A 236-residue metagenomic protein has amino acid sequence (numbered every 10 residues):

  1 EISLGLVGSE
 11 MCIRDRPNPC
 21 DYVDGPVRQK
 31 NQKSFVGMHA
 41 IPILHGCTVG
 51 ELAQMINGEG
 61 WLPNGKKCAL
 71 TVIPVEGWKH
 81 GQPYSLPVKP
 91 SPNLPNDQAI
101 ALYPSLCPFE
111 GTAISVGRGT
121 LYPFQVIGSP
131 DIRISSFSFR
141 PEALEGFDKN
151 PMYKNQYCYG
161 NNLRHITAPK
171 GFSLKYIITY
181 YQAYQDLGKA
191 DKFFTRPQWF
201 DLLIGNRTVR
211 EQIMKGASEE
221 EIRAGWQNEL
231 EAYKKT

Functional and structural regions predicted by a protein language model:
E1-V7, C12-I13: Single conserved hydrophobic/aromatic residue that forms the stacking wall/gate of nucleotide- or nucleobase-binding
M11-C12, E110-T120, I127-I132: Active-site loops and adjacent core secondary-structure elements that bind or stabilize anionic groups
R14-Q32: Glycine-rich, charge-decorated loop segments at or immediately adjacent to ligand/cofactor-binding or catalytic sites
P17-D21, G77-H80, D131: Solvent-exposed loop/turn segments at secondary-structure junctions within structured extracellular/periplasmic domains
Y22-R28, E211-M214, K235: Catalytic-site microenvironment of enzymes that process N-acetyl-hexosamine-containing cell-wall polysaccharides
Q32-S105: Conserved anion/nucleotide-ligand pocket segment
G58, L106-I114, F139-N150: Glycine-rich, charged/polar anion/phosphate-binding loops that engage phosphate groups from diverse ligands
P123-Q227, E231: Conserved functional hotspot residues or short segments at active or partner-binding sites across diverse domains
